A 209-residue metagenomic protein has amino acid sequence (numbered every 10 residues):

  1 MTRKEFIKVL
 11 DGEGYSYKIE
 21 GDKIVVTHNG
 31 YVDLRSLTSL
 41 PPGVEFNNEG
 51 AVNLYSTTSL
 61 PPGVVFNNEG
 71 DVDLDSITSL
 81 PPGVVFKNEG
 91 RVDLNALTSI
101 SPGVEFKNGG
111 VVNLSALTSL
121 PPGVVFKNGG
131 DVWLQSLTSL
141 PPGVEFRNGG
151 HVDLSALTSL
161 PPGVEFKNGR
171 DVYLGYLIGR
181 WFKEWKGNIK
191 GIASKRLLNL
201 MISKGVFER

Functional and structural regions predicted by a protein language model:
M1-L34, W181-R209: N-terminal capping/linker segments that flank leucine-rich repeat
Y15-Y17, Y31, Y55, Y173-Y176: Sequence-level detector for tyrosine residue identity
S36-K167: Thr-biased low-complexity repeat/linker tracts and other Thr-enriched repetitive architectures
V152-L154, G169-R180: Leucine-rich repeat domain C-terminal region
